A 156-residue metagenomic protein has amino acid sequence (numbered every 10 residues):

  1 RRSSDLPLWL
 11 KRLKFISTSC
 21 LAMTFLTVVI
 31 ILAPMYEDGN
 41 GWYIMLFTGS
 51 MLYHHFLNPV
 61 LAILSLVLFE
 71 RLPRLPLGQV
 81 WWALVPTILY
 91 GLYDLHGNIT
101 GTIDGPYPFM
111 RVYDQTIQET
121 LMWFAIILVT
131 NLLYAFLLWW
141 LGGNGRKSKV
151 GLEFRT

Functional and structural regions predicted by a protein language model:
R1-S3: Short, small-residue-biased leader/transition segments that mark boundaries at the very start of proteins
L21-I30, P86-H96: Aromatic-anchored segments of alpha-helical transmembrane domains
I30-W42, I99: Juxtamembrane "helix-exit" motif on the non-cytosolic side of transmembrane helices
T48-V60, L121-A125: Membrane-interface loop-to-helix entry segments
L57-L75: Alpha-helical transmembrane segments in multipass membrane proteins, preferentially the mid-helix core
N98-W139: Membrane-interface transmembrane-helix boundary segments in multi-pass integral membrane proteins
F136-L152: Membrane-interface capping segments at transmembrane-helix boundaries
